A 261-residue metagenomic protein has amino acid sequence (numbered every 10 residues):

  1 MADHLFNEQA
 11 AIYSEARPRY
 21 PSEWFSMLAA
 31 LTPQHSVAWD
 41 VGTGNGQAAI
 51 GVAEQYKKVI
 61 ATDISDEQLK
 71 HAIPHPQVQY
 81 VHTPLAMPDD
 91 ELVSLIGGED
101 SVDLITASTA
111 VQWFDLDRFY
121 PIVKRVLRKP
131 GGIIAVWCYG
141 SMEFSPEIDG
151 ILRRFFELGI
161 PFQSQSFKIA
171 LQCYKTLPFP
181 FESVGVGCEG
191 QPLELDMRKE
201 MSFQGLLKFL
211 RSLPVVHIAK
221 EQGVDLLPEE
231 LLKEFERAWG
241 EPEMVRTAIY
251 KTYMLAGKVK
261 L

Functional and structural regions predicted by a protein language model:
D3-P18: Class I SAM-dependent methyltransferase Rossmann-like catalytic core, especially the SAM/SAH-binding loop
E15-S36: Conserved alpha-helix/loop element of class I SAM-dependent methyltransferases that forms part of the SAM/SAH-binding
W39, G44-L92: Class I SAM-dependent methyltransferase SAM/SAH-binding core
T106: A conserved beta-strand element that flanks and buttresses the S-adenosyl-L-methionine
T109: Short catalytic micro-motifs in class I SAM-dependent methyltransferases
F114-V123: A short, conserved alpha-helix within the catalytic core of class I
K124, K129-M201: Conserved catalytic/acceptor-binding region of the Class I
L177-L261: Conserved Class I S-adenosyl-L-methionine
